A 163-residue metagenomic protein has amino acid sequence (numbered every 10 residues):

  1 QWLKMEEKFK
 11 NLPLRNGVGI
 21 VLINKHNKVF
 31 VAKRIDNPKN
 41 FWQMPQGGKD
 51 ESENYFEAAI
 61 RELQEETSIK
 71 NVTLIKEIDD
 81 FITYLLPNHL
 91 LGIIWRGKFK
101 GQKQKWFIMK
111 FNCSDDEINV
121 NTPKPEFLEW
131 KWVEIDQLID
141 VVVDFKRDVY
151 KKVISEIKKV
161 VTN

Functional and structural regions predicted by a protein language model:
W2-I23, R96-G97: Acidic, metal-coordinating catalytic segment for phosphate/diphosphate chemistry, firing primarily on the Nudix
N37-N40: A conserved beta-turn-beta hairpin within the catalytic core of GNAT-like acetyltransferases that forms part
Q43-P45: A short gly/proline-enriched turn/hairpin at secondary-structure junctions
D50-D144: Unchanged
I139-N163: Charged phosphate-binding loop/patch that engages nucleotide di/tri-phosphates or the phosphate backbone of nucleic
